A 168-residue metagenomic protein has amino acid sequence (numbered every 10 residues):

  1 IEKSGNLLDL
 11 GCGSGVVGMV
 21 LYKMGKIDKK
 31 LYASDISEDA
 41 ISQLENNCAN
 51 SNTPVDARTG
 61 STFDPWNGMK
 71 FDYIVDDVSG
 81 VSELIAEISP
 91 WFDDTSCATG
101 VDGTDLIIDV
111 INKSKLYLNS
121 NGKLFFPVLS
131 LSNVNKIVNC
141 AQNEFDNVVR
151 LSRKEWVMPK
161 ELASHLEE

Functional and structural regions predicted by a protein language model:
I1-G68, Y73-E87, D109: Conserved SAM/SAH cofactor-binding pocket of Class I
D35, V128-L129: Conserved residues at beta->alpha junctions
I36, D102-L106, N133: Soluble or luminal CAZymes and related metallo-dependent hydrolases
G80-D93, S164-L166: Short, flexible, mixed-charge acidic loops at enzyme active sites
G80-V81, L129-N133: Short "lid" loop at the C-terminus of a central beta-strand within the Rossmann-like core of SAM-dependent
W91-Y117: Glycine-rich S-adenosyl-L-methionine
G122-P127: Conserved beta-strand signature within the Rossmann-like core of class I S-adenosyl-L-methionine
V134-V138, E144-E168: Class I S-adenosyl-L-methionine
